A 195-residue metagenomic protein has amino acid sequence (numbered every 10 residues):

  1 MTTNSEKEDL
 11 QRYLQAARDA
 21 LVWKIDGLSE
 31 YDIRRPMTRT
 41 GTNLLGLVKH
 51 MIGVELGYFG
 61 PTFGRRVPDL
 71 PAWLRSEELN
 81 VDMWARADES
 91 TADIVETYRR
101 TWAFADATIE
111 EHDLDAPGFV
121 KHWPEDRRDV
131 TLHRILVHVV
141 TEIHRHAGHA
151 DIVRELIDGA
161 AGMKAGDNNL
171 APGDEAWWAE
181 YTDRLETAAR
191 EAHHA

Functional and structural regions predicted by a protein language model:
M1-E6: Short, contiguous pre-domain boundary segments
K7, Q11-I25, E30-N80, V120-E191 (+1 more regions): Short, contiguous alpha-helical
I33, W84, L114-P117: Short clusters of hydrophobic/aromatic residues that line enzyme substrate/ligand-binding pockets
D69-D106: Helix-adjacent hinge/juxtasegments
V95-W123: Internal catalytic-core helix/loop-beta-alpha segment that presents or stabilizes conserved functional determinants
